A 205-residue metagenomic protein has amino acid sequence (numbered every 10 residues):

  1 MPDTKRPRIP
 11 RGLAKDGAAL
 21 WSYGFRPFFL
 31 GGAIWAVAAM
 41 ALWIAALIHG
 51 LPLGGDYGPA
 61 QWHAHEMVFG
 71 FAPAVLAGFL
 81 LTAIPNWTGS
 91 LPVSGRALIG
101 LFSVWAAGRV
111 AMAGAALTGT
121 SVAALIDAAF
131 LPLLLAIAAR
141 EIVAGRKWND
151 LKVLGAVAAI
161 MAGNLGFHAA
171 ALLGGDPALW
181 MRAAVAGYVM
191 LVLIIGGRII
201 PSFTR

Functional and structural regions predicted by a protein language model:
M1-R205: Hydrophobic alpha-helical transmembrane segments of multi-pass integral membrane proteins
